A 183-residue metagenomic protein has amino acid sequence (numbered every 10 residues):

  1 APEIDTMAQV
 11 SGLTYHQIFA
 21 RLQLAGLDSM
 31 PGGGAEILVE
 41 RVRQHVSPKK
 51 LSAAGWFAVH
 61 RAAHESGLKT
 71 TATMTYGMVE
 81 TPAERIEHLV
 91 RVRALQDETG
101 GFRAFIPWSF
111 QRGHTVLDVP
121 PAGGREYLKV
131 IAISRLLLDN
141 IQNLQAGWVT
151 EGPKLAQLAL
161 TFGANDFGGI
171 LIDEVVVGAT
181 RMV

Functional and structural regions predicted by a protein language model:
A1, P31-G33, T71-T75, F105-W108 (+2 more regions): A cross-family glycoside hydrolase active-site/sugar-binding cleft signature
A1-L68, T75-T99, H114-R125, T180-M182: Conserved non-cysteine loop/helix-boundary elements of the Radical SAM core domain that shape
S11, E65, Q96-V183: Auxiliary Fe-S-binding modules of radical SAM enzymes
